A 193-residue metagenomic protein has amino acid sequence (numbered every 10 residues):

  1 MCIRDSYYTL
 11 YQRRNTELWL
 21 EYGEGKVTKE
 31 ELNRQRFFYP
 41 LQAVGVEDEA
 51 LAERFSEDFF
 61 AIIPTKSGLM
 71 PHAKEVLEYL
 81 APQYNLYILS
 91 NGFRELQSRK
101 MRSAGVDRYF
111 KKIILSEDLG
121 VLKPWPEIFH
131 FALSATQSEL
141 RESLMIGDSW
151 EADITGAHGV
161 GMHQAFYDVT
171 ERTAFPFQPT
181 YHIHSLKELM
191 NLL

Functional and structural regions predicted by a protein language model:
M1-P71: N-terminal helical cap/lid subdomain that shapes the substrate entry/recognition surface in HAD-like hydrolases
R14, P82-Q83: Structured helix-beta-strand junction loops
E21-E24, A61-I62, P82, I113-L115 (+1 more regions): A short, structure-level motif marking secondary-structure boundaries and short turns
A43-V44, Q83, A135: Alpha-helical structural context
K74, E78, Y87-L193: Asp-based, Mg2+/Mn2+-dependent phosphohydrolase catalytic module
